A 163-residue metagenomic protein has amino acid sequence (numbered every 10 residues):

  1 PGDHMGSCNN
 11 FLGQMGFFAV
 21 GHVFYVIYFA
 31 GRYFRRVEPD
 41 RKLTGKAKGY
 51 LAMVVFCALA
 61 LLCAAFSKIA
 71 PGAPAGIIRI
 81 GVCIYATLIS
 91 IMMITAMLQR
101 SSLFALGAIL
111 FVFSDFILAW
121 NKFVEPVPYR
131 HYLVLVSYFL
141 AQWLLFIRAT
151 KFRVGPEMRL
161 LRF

Functional and structural regions predicted by a protein language model:
P1-F163: Polytopic alpha-helical membrane-helix bundles and their juxtamembrane interface segments in multi-pass membrane
